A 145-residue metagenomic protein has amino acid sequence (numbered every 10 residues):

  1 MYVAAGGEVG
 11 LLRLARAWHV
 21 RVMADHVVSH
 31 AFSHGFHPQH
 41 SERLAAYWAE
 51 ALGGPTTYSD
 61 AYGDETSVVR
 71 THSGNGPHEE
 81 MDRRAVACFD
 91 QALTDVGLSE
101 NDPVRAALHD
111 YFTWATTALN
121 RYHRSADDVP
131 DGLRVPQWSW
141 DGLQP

Functional and structural regions predicted by a protein language model:
M1-A4, E8: Start-of-domain signal
A4, D64, G132-Q137: Surface/interface-facing alpha-helical segments and adjacent flexible terminal/loop regions used for partner/assembly
L12-Y111, A115-R124, P130, D141-L143: Heme-based O2/NO sensor domains and their adjacent alpha-helical segments, primarily globin folds but also including
V135-P145: Hydrophobic secondary-structure block in the mid-to-C-terminal portion of proteins
